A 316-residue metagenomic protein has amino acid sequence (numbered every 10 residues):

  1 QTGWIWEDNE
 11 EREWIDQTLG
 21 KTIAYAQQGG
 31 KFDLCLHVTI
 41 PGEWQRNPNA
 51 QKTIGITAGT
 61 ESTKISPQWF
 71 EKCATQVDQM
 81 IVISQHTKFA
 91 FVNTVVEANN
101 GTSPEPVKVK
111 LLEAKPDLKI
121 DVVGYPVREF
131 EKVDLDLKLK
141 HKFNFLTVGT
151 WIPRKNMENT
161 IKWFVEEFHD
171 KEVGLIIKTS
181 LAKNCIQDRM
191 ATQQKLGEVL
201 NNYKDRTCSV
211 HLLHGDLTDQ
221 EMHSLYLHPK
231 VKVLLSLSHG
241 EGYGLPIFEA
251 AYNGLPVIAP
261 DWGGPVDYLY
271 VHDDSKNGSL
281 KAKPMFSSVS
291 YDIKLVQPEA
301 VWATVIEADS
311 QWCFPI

Functional and structural regions predicted by a protein language model:
G3-F91, E221: Extended catalytic core of nucleotide-activated donor transferases of GT-like folds
D78-L118, A191-K195: A short, active-site helix/loop in glycosyltransferases that binds the activated sugar's phosphate group
K108-K142: Acidic anion/phosphate-binding donor-loop and adjacent secondary structure in glycosyltransferase catalytic cores
K138-K155, I161-F164, L175-I177: Conserved donor-binding/catalytic core segment of Leloir-type glycosyltransferases
Q187-V233: Nucleotide-activated donor-binding/catalytic signature segment of Leloir-type glycosyltransferases, i.e., the conserved
S224-G242, Y252-L255: Acidic donor-binding loop of glycosyltransferase active sites
G244-I247: Short glycine/serine-rich donor-binding loops of glycosyltransferases
P256-A259, L269-Y270, K276-A282, F286-S288: Short hydrophobic beta-strand element within catalytic cores of glycosyltransferases and related nucleotide-activated
